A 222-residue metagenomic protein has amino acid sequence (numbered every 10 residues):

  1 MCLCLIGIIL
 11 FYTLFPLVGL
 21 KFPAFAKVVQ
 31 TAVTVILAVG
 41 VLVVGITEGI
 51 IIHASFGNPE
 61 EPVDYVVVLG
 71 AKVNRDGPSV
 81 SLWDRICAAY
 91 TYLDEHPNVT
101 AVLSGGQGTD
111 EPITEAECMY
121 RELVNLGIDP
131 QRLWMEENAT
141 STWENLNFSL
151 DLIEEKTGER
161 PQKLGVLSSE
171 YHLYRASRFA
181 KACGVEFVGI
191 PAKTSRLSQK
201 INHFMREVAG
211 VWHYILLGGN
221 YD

Functional and structural regions predicted by a protein language model:
M1, A24-F25, V102, G219-N220: Solvent-exposed, charged interface segments at domain starts and junctions
M1-G19: Membrane-embedded alpha-helical segments of integral membrane proteins
L14, V18, L42-H53, W212-G219: Structural signature of transmembrane alpha-helix termini at the membrane-water interface
V18-Q30: Membrane-interface helix-boundary motifs at transmembrane edges
K27-G49: Internal/C-terminal transmembrane anchor helices
I46-F204: A structural signal for short, hydrophobic/glycine-enriched beta-strand patches
R160-K163, S168, H213-D222: Short, basic, helix/turn surface patches
K200-N220: A transmembrane-helix-recognition feature enriched in membrane-embedded lipid enzymes and envelope glyco-/phospholipid
